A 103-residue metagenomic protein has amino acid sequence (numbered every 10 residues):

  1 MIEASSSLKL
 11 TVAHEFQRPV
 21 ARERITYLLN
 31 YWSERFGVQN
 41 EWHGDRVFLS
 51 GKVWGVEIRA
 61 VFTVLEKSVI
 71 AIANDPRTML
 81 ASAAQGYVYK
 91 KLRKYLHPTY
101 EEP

Functional and structural regions predicted by a protein language model:
M1-V38: Terminal, regulation- and interaction-focused segments at domain boundaries
V12-R18, V53-G55, V64-E66, A73-R77 (+1 more regions): Beta-strand elements of well-folded, non-transmembrane domains
E23-I70: Ser/Thr-rich, low-complexity intrinsically disordered terminal regions
N40-E41, E66-S68, P76, V88-K90 (+1 more regions): Short, charged/polar low-complexity linear motifs in solvent-exposed/disordered segments
E57-I58, M79-A81: A short local loop/turn or secondary-structure capping micro-motif enriched for an aromatic residue
L80-P103: A conserved amphipathic terminal alpha-helix motif
